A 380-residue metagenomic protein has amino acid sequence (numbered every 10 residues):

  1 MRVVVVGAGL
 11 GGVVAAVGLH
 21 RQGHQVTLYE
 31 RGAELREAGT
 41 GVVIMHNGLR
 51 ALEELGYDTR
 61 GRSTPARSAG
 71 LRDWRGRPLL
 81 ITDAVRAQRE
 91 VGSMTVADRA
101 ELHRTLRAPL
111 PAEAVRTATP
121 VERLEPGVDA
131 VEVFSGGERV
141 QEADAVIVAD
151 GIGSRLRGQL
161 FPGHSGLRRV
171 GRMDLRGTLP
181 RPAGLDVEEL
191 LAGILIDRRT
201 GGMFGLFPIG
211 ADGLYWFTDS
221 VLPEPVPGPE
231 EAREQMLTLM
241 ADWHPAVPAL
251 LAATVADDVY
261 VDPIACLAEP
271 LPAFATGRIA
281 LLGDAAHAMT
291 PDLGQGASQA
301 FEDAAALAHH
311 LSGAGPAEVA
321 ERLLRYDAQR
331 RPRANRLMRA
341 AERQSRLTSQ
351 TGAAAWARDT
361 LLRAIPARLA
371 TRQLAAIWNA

Functional and structural regions predicted by a protein language model:
M1-V3, H20, M45-F161, S165-P180 (+2 more regions): Conserved N-terminal helical subregion
V5-R21, Q25-A33, I147-V148, L175 (+1 more regions): Conserved mid-domain beta->alpha element of the FAD-binding
G7, V131, M203, G213-L214: Hydrophobic residues embedded in beta-strands of well-ordered beta-sheets
A33-A51: Conserved N-terminal glycine-rich FAD pyrophosphate-binding loop of Rossmann-like flavoproteins
R62, A114, D242-D258, P316-L324: Acidic/histidine metal-binding catalytic segments
P126-G127, F207-I209: Short beta-strand micro-motifs enriched in acidic
D186-L190, R199-G202, P208-L214, T218-L293 (+1 more regions): FAD/FMN-dependent oxidoreductases across multiple families
R339, R343-A380: Alpha-helical membrane-targeting segments
